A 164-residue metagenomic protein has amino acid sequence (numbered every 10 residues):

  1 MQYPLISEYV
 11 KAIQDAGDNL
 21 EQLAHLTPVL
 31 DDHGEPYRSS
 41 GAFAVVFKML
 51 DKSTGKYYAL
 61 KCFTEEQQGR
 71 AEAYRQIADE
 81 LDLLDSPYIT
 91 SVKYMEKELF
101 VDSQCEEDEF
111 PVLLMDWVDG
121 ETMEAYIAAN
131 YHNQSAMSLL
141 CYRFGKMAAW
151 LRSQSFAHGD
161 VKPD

Functional and structural regions predicted by a protein language model:
M1-Y37, E72: Juxta-kinase regulatory segment immediately upstream of eukaryotic protein kinase catalytic domains
G34-P36, A42-K93: ATP-binding glycine-rich loop module of kinase domains
V46, Y57, V112, E124 (+1 more regions): Beta-strand-rich binding-surface signature of beta-sandwich/beta-barrel folds used to engage anionic ligands
T90-M137: Conserved structural core of kinase catalytic domains
M147-L151: Conserved hydrophobic alpha-helix
R152-D164: Catalytic-loop of the protein kinase fold
